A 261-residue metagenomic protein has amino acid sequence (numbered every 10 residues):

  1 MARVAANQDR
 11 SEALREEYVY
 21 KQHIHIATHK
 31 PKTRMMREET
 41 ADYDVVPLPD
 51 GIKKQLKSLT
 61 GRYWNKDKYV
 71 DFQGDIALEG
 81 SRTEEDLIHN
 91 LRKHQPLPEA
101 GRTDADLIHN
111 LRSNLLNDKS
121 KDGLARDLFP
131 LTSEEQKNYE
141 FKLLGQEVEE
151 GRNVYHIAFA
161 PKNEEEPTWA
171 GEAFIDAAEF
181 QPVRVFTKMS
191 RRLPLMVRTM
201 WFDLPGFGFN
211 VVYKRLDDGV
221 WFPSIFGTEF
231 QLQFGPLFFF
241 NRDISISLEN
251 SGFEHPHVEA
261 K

Functional and structural regions predicted by a protein language model:
M1-A170, A178-V183, M189-R198, L204-F207 (+3 more regions): Structured extracytoplasmic
